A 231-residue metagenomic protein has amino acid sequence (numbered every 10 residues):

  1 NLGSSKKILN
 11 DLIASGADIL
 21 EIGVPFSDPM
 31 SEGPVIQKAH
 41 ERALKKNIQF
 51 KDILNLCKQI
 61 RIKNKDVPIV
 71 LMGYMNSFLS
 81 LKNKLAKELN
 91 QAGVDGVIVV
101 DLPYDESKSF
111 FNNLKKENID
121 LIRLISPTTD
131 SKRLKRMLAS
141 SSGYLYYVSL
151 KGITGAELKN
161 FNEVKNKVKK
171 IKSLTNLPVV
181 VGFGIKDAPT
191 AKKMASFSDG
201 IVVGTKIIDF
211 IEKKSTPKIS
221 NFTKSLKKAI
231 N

Functional and structural regions predicted by a protein language model:
N1, M72-S80, P103-Y104, I125-T129 (+1 more regions): Glycine-rich beta-to-alpha transition loops that act as phosphate-gripper elements at the mouths of alpha/beta enzyme
L2-A14, T129-S140, V181, I185-I201: Catalytic cores of alpha/beta
L12, G23, L89, M137 (+3 more regions): Conserved, mostly hydrophobic/aromatic
G16-D18, L89-D95, K115-I122, A139-L145 (+1 more regions): Glycine-enriched alpha-helix->loop->beta-strand junction motifs that scaffold or abut catalytic
A17-P29, G96-E106, L145-G155, G184-I185 (+1 more regions): Glycine-rich phosphate-binding active-site loops on the catalytic face of alpha/beta enzymes
S27-K38, K45-K58, F78-K84, V99-E117 (+4 more regions): Active-site-adjacent beta->alpha loops and helix N-cap segments on the catalytic face of soluble alpha/beta enzymes
K63-Y74, L114-L124, K172-G182: Short beta-strand/loop segments at the ligand-binding rim of alpha/beta enzyme cores
K169-L177, K186-N231: Alpha/beta catalytic cores of nucleotide-metabolism and tRNA/nucleoside-modifying enzymes
